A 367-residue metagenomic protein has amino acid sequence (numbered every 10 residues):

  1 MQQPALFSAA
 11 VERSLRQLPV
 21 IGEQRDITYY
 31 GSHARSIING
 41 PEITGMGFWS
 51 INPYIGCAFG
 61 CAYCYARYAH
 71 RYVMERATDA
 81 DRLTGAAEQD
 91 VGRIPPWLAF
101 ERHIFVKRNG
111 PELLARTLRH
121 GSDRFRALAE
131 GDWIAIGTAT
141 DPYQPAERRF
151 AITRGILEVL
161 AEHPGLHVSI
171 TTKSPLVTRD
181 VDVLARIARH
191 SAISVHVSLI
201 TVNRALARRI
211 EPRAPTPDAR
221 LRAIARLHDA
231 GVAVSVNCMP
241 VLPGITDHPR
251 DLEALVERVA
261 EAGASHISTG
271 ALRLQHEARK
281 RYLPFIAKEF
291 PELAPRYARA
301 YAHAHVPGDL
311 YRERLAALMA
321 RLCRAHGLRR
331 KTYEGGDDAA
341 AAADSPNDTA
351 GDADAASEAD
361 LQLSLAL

Functional and structural regions predicted by a protein language model:
M1-H33, N39-T44, D247-L367: Auxiliary Fe-S-binding modules of radical SAM enzymes
V20-R25, Y29-S50, Y54, F59-H196 (+3 more regions): Conserved Radical SAM active-site core
L113, V159, R226, R314 (+1 more regions): Amphipathic alpha-helical segments that form well-ordered structural scaffolds and often line/cohere around active
I170, V202-L206, E211-R213, R226-H248 (+1 more regions): Conserved strand-turn element in the central/C-terminal portion of the radical SAM core barrel that lines
P175-T178, L242-E253: Active-site glycine- and acidic-residue-rich loops that bind and position anionic ligands or nucleotide-like cofactors
A185-R189, I224-D229, A320, R324: Surface-exposed amphipathic alpha-helices with a cationic face
